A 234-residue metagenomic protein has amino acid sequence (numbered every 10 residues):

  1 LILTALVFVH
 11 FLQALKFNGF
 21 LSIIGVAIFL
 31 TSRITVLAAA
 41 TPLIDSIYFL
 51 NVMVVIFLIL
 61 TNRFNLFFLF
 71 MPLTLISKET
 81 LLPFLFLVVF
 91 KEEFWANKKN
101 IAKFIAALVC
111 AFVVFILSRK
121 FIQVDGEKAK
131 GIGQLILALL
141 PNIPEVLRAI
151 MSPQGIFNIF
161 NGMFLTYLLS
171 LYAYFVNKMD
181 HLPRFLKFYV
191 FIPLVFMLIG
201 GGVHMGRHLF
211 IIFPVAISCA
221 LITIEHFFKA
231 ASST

Functional and structural regions predicted by a protein language model:
L1-L15: Transmembrane-helix motifs of polytopic, lipid-linked glycan transferases
A5, F160-P183, K187-L194, C219: Hydrophobic, aromatic-rich transmembrane alpha-helices and their immediate juxtamembrane boundary segments
S22-T31, M71, L75: Short helix- or helix-capping micro-motifs that position conserved polar/aromatic residues at function-defining sites
I28, I34-I47, G200-I212: Membrane-embedded glycan-lipid processing machinery
S32-L37, S118, V190-M205, F227: Transmembrane-helix signature of polytopic, lipid-linked glycan biosynthesis machinery
S46-L66, V215-C219: Specific aromatic-rich, kink-prone transmembrane helix
M53-L58, N65-F90: Membrane-interface alpha helices of multi-pass inner-membrane proteins
P83-V109: Perimembrane helix-loop-helix junctions
